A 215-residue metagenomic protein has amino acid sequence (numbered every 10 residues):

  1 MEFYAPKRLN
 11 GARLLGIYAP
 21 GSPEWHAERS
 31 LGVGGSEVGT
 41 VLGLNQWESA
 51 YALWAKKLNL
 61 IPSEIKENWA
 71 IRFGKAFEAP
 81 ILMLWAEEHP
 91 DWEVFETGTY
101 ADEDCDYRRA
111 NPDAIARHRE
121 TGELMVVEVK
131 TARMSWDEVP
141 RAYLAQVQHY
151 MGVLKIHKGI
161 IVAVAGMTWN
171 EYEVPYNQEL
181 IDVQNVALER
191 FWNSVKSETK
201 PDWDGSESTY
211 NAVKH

Functional and structural regions predicted by a protein language model:
M1-A76: Charged, glycine-rich intrinsically disordered N-terminal tails and low-complexity linkers that flank
Y4, R8-N10, Y18, H26 (+5 more regions): Histidine (H) residue identity feature
E37-A50, A110, L144-K158, E198-T209: Phosphate-binding glycine-rich loops and adjacent basic patches that engage nucleotide phosphates, nucleic-acid
I71, E87-K196: Nucleic-acid nuclease catalytic cores
L82-L84: Gly/Pro/Ser/Thr-rich low-complexity, intrinsically disordered segments predominantly at protein N-termini
N185-H215: Helix-loop elements that line ligand-binding/catalytic pockets
